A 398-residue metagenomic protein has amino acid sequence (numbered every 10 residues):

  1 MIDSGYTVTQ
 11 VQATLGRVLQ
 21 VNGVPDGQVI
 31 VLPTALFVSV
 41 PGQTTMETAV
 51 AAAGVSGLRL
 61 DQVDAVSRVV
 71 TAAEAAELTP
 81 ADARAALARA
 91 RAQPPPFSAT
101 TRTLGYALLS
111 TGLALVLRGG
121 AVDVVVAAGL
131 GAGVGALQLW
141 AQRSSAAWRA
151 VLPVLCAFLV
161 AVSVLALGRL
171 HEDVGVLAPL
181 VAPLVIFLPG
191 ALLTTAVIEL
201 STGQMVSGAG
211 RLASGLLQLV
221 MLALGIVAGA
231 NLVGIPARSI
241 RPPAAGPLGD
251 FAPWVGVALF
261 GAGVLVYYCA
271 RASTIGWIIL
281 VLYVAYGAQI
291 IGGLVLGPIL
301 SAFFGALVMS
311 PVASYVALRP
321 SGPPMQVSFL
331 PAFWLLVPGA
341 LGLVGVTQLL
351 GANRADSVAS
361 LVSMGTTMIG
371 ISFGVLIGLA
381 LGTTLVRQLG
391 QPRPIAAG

Functional and structural regions predicted by a protein language model:
M1-A85, R89: Soluble N-terminal domains of membrane-associated systems
D3, P179-P183, T195-I198, G203-L219 (+3 more regions): C-terminal transmembrane helix-loop-helix hairpin of multi-pass membrane proteins
G42, M46-D61, T71-A81, R89-A107 (+5 more regions): Alpha-helical transmembrane segments and immediately membrane-proximal extracytoplasmic
A81-P94, L108-G119, A136-A147, L232-A245 (+3 more regions): Short juxtamembrane and helix-loop transition motifs at transmembrane-helix boundaries in membrane proteins
P95-A196, Y267-Y268, A272: Core alpha-helical transmembrane segments of integral membrane proteins
Y106-L115, A132-G135, F158-L165, L222-N231 (+4 more regions): Hydrophobic core segments of alpha-helical transmembrane domains in multi-pass membrane transport and ion-translocation
A114-R118, V122, V134, Q138-Q142 (+15 more regions): Membrane-water interface at transmembrane helix exits
V151, L155, L180-P183, L192-T194 (+2 more regions): Core mid-bundle transmembrane helix pairs that form the ion/substrate translocation pathway in diverse multi-pass
